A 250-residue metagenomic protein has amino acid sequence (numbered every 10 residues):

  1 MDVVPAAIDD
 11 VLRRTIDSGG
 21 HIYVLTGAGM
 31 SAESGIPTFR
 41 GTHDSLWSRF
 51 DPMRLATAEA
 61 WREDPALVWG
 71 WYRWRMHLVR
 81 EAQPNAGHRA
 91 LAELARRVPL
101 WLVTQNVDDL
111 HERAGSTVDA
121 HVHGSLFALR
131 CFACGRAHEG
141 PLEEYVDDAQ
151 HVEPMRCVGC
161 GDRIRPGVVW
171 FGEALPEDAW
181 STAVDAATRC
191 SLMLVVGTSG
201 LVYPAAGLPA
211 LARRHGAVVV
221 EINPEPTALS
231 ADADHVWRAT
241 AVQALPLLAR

Functional and structural regions predicted by a protein language model:
M1-R250: Conserved catalytic core of sirtuin-type NAD+-dependent deacylases
